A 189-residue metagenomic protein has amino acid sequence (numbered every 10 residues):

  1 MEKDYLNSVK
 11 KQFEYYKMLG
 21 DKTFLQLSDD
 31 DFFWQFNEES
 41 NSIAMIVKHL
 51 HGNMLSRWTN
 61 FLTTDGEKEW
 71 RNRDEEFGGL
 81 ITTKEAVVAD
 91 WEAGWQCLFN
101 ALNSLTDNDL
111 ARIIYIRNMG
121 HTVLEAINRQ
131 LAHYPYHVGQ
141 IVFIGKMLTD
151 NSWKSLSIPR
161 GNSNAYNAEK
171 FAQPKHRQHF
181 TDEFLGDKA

Functional and structural regions predicted by a protein language model:
M1-K10, E76-G79, A86: Short, charged, low-complexity loops and linkers
K10-E14, D21, D29-E75, I116-H179 (+1 more regions): Short, contiguous alpha-helical
Y15, L19, D90-A93, C97 (+1 more regions): Charged catalytic carboxylate motif
L27-D30, N103: Short, solvent-exposed, charged loop/turn and helix-capping segments that join or cap alpha-helices on peripheral
N60, G66-A101: Helix-adjacent hinge/juxtasegments
A93-L110, R177-A189: Long, charge-rich low-complexity segments
A111-Y115: A short, surface-exposed loop/turn module that caps and links secondary-structure elements
